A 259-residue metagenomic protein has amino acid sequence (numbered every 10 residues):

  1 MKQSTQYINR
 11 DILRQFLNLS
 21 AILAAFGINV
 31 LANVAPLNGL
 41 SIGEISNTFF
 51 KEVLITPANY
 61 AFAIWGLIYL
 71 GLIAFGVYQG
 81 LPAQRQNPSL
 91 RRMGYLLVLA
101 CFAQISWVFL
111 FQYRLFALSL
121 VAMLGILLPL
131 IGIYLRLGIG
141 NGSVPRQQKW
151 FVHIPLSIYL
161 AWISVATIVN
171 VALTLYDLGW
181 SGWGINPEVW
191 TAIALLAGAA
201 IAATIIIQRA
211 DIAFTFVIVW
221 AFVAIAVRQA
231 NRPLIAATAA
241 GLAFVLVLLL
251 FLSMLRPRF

Functional and structural regions predicted by a protein language model:
Q6-L19, W65: N-terminal membrane topogenic signal
S20-I28, L96-W107, M123-L135, V152-N170: Alpha-helical transmembrane segments of multi-pass integral membrane proteins
I22-L40: Alpha-helical transmembrane segments of multi-pass membrane proteins
T48-I64, W150-S157, W180-T191, Q229-A230: Short aromatic-rich membrane-water interface segments that cap or initiate transmembrane helices in multi-pass membrane
L70-R91, V98-L120, I126-R146: Internal transmembrane alpha-helix with an interfacial aromatic "cap," most often the third helix
S106-L120, L178-I185, I205-R209, Q229-I235: Membrane-interface helix caps and helix-loop-helix hairpins in membrane proteins
F151-A202: A mid-sequence, solvent-exposed acidic-amphipathic segment
A213-V223: Central hydrophobic cores of alpha-helical transmembrane segments in multi-pass integral membrane proteins
